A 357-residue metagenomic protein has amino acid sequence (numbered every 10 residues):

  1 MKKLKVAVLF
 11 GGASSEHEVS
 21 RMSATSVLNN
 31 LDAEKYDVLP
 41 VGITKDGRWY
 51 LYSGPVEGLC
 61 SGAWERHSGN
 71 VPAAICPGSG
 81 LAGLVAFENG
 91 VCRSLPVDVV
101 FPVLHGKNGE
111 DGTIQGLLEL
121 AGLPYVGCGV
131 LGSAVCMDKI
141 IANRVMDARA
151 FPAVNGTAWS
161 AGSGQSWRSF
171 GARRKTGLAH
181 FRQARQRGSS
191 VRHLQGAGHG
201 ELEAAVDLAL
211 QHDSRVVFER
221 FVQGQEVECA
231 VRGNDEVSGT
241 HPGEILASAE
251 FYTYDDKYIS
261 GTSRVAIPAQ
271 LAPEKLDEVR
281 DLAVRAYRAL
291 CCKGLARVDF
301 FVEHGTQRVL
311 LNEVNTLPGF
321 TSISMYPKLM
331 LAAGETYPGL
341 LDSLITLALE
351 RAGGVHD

Functional and structural regions predicted by a protein language model:
M1-L131, V135-M137, I141, W159-R168 (+2 more regions): ATP-binding N-terminal substructure of ATP-dependent carboxylate-amine bond-forming enzymes
K2-F10, S14-S15, R21-T25, G90-S94 (+2 more regions): Active-site nucleotide/adenylate-binding loops and adjacent lid/helix of ATP-dependent enzymes
K2-L4, F10-A13, A150, A272-D357: ATP-dependent carboxylate activation and anion-phosphoryl transfer catalytic cores that bind Mg-ATP to form
L4, A82, V154, T176-L178 (+5 more regions): Change "...and in nucleic-acid phosphodiester-cleaving endonucleases..." to "...and in nucleic-acid processing enzymes
V38, P124-Y125, A153, H180 (+1 more regions): Hydrophobic beta-strand scaffold residues
P55-L59, R144-D147, G171-R174, H199 (+2 more regions): Short, hinge-like loop/turn segments at secondary-structure boundaries
L194-D281, G305-L310: Phosphate-binding site of ATP-dependent enzymes
